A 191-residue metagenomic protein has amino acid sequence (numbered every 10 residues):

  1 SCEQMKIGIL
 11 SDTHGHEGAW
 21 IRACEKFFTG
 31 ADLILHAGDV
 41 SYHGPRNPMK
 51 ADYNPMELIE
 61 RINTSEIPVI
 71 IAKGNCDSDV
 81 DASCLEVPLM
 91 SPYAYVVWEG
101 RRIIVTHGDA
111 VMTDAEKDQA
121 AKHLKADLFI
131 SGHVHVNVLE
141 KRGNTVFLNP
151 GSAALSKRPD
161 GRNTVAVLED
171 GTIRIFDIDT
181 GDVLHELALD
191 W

Functional and structural regions predicted by a protein language model:
K6-H14, R102-D109, V146-G151: Active-site-proximal beta-strand elements of phosphoester/diester hydrolases
K6-W98: Core catalytic region of metal-dependent phosphoesterases/phosphodiesterases, especially metallo-beta-lactamase-like
T13-A19, N75-S78, G108-M112, H135 (+1 more regions): Short beta->alpha connector loops
D32-L33, I103, D127-L128: Short, Asp-centered acidic motifs that coordinate Mg2+ and/or phosphate in catalytic or ligand-binding sites
P45-P55, C84-L124, A154-P159: Active-site-proximal segments of metal-dependent phosphoesterases and phosphodiesterases across multiple
D109-H185: Conserved beta-sheet core of the metallophosphoesterase superfamily
A188-W191: Binuclear metal-ion centers of metallo-dependent hydrolases, dominated by the metallo-beta-lactamase
